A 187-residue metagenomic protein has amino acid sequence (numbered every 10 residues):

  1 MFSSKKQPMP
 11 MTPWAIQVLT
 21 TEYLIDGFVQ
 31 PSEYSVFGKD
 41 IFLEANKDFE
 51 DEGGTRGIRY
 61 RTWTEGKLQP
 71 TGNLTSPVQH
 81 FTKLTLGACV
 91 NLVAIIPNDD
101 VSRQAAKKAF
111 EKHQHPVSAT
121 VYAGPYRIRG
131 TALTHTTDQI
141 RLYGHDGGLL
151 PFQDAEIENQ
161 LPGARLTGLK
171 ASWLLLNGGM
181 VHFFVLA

Functional and structural regions predicted by a protein language model:
M1-A187: Conserved RNA-binding domains used in RNP assembly and mRNA/RNA metabolism
